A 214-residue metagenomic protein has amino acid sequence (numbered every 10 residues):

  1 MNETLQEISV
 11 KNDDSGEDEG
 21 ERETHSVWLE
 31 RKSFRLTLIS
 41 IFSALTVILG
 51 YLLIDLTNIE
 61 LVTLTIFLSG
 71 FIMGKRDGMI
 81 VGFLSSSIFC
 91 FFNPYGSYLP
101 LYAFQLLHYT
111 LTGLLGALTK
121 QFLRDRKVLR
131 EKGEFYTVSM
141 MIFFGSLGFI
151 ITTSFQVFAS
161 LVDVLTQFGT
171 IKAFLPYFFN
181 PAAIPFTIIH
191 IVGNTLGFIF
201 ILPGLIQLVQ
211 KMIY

Functional and structural regions predicted by a protein language model:
N2-I80, S87: Hydrophobic transmembrane alpha-helices
D18, R22, F34, L115 (+2 more regions): Glycosyltransferase-associated regions of secretory-pathway enzymes, highlighting luminal stem/catalytic domains
T24-H25, L68, Y95, I142 (+1 more regions): General secondary-structure edge motif
S26, V62, G70, N93 (+2 more regions): Generic hydrophobic alpha-helical membrane-segment signal
S40-A44, L64, L68, M79 (+8 more regions): Residue-level signature of the transmembrane alpha-helical core of multi-pass small-molecule transporters
V47-L61, L84-K120, R124: Interfacial aromatic-anchored transmembrane helix boundaries in multi-pass membrane proteins
D55, E60, Y98-L99, A103 (+1 more regions): Membrane-embedded alpha-helical hairpins and interfacial helices in multi-pass inner-membrane proteins
